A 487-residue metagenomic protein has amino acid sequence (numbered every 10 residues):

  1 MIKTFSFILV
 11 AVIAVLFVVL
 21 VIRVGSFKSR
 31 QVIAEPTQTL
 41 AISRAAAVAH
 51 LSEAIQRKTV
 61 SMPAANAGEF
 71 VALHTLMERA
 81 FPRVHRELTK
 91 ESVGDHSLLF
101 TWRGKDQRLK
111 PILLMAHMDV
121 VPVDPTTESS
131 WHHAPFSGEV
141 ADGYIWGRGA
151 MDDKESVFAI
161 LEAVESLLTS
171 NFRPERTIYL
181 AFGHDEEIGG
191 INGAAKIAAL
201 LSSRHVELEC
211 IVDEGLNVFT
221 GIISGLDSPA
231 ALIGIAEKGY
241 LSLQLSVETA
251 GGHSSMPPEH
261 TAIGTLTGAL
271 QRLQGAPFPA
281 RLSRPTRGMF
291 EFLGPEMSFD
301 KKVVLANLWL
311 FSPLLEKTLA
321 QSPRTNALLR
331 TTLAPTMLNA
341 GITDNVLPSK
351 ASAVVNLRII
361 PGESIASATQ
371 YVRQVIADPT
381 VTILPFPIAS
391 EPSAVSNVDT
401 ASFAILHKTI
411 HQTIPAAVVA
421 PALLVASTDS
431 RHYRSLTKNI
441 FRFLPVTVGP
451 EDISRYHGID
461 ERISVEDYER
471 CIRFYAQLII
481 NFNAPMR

Functional and structural regions predicted by a protein language model:
M1-I13: N-terminal Sec-pathway targeting helices
V12-A150, T169-P174, V355: Acidic/His- and Gly-rich active-site-bordering loop/insert found across diverse amide/peptide-bond hydrolases
S26, R30-A34, L201-C210, N217-S228 (+4 more regions): Acidic-enriched catalytic cores of C-N bond-cleaving enzymes acting on peptides and small amides
I42, K90-E91, T101, Q107-L109 (+5 more regions): An extended, acidic, His-containing surface patch that forms the Zn2+-binding/catalytic region of metallohydrolases
A65, V123-E128, G190-A194, I222-G225 (+3 more regions): Short, solvent-exposed loop/turn and secondary-structure capping segments
S129-S130, N171-R173, G234-Y240, A327 (+2 more regions): Short glycine/proline-enriched loop/turn "hinge" motifs that connect secondary-structure elements and lie
Y144-L232: Acidic/histidine-rich catalytic neighborhood of metal-dependent amide-processing enzymes
